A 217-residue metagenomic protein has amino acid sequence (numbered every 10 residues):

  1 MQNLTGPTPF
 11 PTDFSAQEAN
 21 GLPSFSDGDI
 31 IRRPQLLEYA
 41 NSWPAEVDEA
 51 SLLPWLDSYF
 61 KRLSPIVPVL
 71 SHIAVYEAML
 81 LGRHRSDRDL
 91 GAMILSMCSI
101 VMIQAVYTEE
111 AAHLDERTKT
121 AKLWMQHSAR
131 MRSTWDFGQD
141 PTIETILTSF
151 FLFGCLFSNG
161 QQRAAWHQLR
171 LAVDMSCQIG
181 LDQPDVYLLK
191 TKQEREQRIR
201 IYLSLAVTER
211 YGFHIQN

Functional and structural regions predicted by a protein language model:
M1-L4, T120, N217: Short intrinsically disordered, low-complexity coil segments enriched in acidic
M1-N20: Intrinsically disordered, low-complexity transactivation/modulatory regions of eukaryotic transcription regulators
E18-F25, N41, I73: Low-complexity, intrinsically disordered regulatory regions of large metazoan proteins
N20-Q35, V173-S176: Short, compositionally biased low-complexity segments
R32-I146, F150-Q161: C-terminal transcriptional activation/regulatory domains of eukaryotic transcription factors
H72-L90, T145-I146, F153, L169 (+1 more regions): Intrinsically disordered, low-complexity acidic/Ser/Thr-rich segments used as protein-protein interaction/activation
